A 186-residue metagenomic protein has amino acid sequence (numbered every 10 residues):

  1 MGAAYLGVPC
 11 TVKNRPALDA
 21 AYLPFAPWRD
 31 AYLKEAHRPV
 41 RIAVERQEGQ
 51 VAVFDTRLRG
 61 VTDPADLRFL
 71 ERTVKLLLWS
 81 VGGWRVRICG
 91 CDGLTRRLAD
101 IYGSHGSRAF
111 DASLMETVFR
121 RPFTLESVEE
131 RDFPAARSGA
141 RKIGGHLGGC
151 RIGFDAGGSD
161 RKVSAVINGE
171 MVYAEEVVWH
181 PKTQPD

Functional and structural regions predicted by a protein language model:
M1-A26: Intrinsically disordered, low-structural-confidence terminal and linker regions
C10, C89-C91, C150: Generic recognition of cysteine residues
D19, W28-Y32, R38-D63, A156-D186: Short glycine-rich, Thr/Ser-proximal phosphate-binding strand/loop in the N-terminal lobe of ATP-dependent enzymes
Y22-L23, R68-F69, I143-G144: Short, solvent-exposed secondary-structure boundary motifs
L33-A36, L76-G83, G145-L147: Flexible, charged surface loops at secondary-structure boundaries
G60-A112: Low-complexity, highly charged intrinsically disordered N-terminal segments that act as targeting/localization
R85-R87, G149-D155: Short glycine-aspartate micro-motif
L98-G149: Non-catalytic propeptide/linker segments at domain boundaries
